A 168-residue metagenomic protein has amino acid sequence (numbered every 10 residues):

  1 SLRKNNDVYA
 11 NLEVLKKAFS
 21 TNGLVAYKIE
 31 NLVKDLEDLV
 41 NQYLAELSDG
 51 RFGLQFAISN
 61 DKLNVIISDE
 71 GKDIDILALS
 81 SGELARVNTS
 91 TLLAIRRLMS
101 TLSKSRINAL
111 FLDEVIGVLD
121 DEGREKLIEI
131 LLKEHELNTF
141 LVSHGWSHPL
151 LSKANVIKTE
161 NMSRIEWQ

Functional and structural regions predicted by a protein language model:
S1-G53, R106: Charged, surface-exposed helical/loop "interaction arms" that form contiguous linear patches used for dimerization
L12, L44, V87, D113 (+2 more regions): Hydrophobic, well-ordered secondary-structure elements that form the walls of internal hydrophobic environments
G23, Y27, N31-D35, L39 (+4 more regions): Charged, alpha-helix-enriched surfaces in structured cytosolic catalytic cores of large nucleotide-utilizing machines
R51, Q55-S81: ABC-fold ATPase nucleotide-binding domain signature/coupling loops
S81-F111: GG-anchored amphipathic helix commonly corresponding to the ABC/SMC/Rad50 NBD signature/C-loop
R106-V115, D120-G123: Walker B catalytic motif
E122-Q168: C-terminal lobe/lid and adjacent interdomain/linker elements of RecA-like ASCE P-loop ATPase modules
